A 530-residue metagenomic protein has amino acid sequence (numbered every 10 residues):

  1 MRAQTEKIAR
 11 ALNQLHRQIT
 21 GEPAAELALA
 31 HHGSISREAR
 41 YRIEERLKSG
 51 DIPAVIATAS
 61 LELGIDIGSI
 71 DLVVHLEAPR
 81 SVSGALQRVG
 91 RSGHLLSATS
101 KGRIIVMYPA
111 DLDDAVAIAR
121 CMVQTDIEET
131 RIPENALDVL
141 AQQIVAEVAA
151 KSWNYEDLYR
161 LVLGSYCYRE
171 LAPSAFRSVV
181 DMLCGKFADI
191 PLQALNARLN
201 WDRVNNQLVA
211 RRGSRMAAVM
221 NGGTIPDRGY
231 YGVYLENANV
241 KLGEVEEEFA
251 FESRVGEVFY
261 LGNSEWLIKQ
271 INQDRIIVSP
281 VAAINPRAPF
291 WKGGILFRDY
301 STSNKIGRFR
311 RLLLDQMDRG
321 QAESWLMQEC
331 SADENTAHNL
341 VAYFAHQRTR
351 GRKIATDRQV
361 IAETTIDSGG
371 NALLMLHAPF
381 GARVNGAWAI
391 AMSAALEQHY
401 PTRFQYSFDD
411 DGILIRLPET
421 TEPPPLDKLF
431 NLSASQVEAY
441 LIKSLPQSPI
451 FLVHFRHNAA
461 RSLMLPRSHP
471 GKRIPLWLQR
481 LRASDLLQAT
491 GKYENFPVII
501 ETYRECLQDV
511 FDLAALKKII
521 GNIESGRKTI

Functional and structural regions predicted by a protein language model:
M1-N205: Helicase motor core with emphasis on the C-terminal RecA-like subdomain
Y159-Y230, P289, F297-I530: Extended, highly charged accessory segments
I225-D227, S253, F259: Short, well-ordered loop/turn sites that connect or cap secondary structure elements
I225-E244: Short, basic/aromatic beta-hairpin or loop at an interaction surface
K241-S253: Short alpha-helix capping/helix-loop boundary micro-motifs
S264-I271: Short beta-strand-centered aromatic/proline hotspots
N272-P289: Short, solvent-exposed secondary-structure boundary/capping segments
